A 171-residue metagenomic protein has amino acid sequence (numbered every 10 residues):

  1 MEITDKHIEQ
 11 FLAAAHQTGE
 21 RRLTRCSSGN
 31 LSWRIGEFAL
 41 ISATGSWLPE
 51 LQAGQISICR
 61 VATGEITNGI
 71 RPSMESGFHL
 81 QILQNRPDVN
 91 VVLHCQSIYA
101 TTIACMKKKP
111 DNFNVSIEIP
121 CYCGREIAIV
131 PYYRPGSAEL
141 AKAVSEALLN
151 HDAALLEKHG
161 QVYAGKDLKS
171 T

Functional and structural regions predicted by a protein language model:
M1-T171: Glycine-rich flexible loops
